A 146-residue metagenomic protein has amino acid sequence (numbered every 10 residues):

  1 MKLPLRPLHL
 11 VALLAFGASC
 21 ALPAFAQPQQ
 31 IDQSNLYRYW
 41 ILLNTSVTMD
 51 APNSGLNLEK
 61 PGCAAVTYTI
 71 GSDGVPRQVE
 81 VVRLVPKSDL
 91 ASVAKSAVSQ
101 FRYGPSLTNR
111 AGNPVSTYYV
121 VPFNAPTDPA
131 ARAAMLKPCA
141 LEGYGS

Functional and structural regions predicted by a protein language model:
K2-A12: Bacterial N-terminal signal peptides that target proteins for export
A15-A18: Repetitive helical segments and hydrophobic/amphipathic motifs
A21-P23: N-terminal signal peptide c-region/cleavage motif recognized by signal peptidases
Q27-T67, V93-G145: Short proline/glycine- and basic residue-enriched helix-capping loop/turn segments at helix->loop/beta transitions
S54, R83-D89: A short acidic/small-residue loop/turn micro-motif
G71-S72: Short, ordered coil/turn segments that flank beta-strands lining enzyme active or ligand-binding pockets
